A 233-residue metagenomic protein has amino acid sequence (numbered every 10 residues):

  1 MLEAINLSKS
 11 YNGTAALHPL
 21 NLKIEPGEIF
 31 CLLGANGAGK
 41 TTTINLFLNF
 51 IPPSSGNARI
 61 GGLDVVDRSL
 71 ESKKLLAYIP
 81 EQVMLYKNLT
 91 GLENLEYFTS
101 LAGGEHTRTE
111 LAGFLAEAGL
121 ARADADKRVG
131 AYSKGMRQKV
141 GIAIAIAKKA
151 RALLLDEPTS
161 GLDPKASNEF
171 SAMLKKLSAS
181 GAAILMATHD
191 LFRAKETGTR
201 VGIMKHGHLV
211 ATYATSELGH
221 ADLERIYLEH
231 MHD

Functional and structural regions predicted by a protein language model:
G56-D67, E71-S72: Conserved ABC transporter NBD signature motif
E96, S100-G103, R108-D124: Conserved ABC ATPase "signature" region
L153-D156: Catalytic Walker B motif of ABC-type/P-loop ATPase nucleotide-binding domains
P164-A166: Helix N-cap at the start of a conserved alpha-helix in ABC-type nucleotide-binding domains
T188-H189: H-loop/switch region of ABC-family ATPase nucleotide-binding domains
